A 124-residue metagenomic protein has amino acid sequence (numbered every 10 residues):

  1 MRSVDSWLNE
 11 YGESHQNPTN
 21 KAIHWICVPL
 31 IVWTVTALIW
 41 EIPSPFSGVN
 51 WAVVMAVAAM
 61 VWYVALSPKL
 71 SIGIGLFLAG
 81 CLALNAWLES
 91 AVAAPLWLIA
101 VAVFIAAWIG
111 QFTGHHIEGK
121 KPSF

Functional and structural regions predicted by a protein language model:
M1-S14, P18, H116-F124: Membrane-proximal soluble regions of multi-pass membrane proteins
L8-P29, V35-L38, A59-K69: Membrane interfacial helix-start motif at the N-side
I31-T36, V54-W62, L78-N85: Hydrophobic, membrane-inserted alpha-helices
L38-P45, V64, S71, A86-E89 (+1 more regions): Transmembrane helix-loop junctions and nearby membrane-interface residues
L38-V54, W97-A102: Structural signature of hydrophobic alpha-helical transmembrane segments
A59-L70, I74, V103-K120: Transmembrane alpha-helical segments that form the membrane-embedded catalytic/substrate-channel core of multi-pass
I72-F77, P95-L98: Hydrophobic alpha-helical membrane segments of integral membrane proteins
C81-P95: Short helix-perturbing small/polar motifs within transmembrane alpha-helices
